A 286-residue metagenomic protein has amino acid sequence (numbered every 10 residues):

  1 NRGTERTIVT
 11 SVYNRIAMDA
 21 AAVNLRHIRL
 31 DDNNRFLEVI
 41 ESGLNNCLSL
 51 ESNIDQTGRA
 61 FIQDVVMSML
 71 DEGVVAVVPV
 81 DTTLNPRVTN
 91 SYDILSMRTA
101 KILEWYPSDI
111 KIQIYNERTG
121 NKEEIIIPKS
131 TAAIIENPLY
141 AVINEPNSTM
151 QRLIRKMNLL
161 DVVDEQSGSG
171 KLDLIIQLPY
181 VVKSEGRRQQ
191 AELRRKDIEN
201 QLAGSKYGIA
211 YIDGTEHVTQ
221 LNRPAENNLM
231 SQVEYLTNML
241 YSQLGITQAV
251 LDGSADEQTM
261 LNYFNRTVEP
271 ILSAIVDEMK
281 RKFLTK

Functional and structural regions predicted by a protein language model:
N1-L221, A225-E226, M239, I246: Structured, contiguous alpha/beta core segments that scaffold functional sites
S184, N222-M230, V250-L261, N265: Short, surface-exposed loop/turn motifs that are enriched in glycine and acidic residues and include a nearby proline
R187-R195, V233, L272, V276: Generic alpha-helical secondary structure
R195, V233-T237, Y241, N265: A general structural signal for well-ordered alpha-helical packing
L202-A203, L244, L272, F283: A broad structural signal for alpha-helix termini and local helix breaks/kinks
I209-I212, I246-T259, E278-T285: Short acidic alpha-helical/loop segments enriched in Asp/Glu that coordinate divalent cations
L229, L236-L244, K280-T285: Internal mixed-charge
Y263-E269, I275: Small-residue-rich helix-loop
